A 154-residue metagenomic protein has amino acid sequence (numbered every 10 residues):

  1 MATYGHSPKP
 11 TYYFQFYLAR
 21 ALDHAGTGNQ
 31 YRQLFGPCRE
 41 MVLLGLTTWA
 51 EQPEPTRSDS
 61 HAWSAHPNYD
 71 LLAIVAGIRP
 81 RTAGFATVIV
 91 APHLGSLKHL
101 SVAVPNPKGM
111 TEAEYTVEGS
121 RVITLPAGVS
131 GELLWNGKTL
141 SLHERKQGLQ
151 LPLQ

Functional and structural regions predicted by a protein language model:
M1-Q15, E54-W63: Solvent-exposed loop and edge beta-strand segments that line ligand/cofactor-binding and catalytic clefts
L18-A19: Conserved small-residue packing positions in alpha-helical repeats and bundles
H24, G28-Q154: Non-catalytic C-terminal accessory modules of carbohydrate-active enzymes
